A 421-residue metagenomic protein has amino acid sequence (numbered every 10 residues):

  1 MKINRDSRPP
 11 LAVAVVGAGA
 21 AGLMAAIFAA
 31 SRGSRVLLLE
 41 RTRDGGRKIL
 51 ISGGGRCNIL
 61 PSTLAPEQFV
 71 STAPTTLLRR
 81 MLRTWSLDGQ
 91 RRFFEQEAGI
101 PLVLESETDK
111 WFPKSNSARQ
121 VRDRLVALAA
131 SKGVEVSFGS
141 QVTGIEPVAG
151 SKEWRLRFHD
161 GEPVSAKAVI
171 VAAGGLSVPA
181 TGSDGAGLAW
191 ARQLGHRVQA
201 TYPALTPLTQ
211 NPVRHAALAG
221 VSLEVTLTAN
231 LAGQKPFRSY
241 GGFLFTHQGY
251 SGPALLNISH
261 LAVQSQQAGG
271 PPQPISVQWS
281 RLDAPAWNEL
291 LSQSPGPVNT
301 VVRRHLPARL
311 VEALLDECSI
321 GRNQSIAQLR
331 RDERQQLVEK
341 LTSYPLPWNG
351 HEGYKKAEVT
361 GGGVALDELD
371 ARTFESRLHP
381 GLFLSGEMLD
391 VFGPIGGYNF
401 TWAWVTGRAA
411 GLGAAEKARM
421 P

Functional and structural regions predicted by a protein language model:
P9-L11, F158-A168, R238-Y240: Core beta-strand elements of the Rossmann-like FAD/NAD(P) dinucleotide-binding domain in flavoenzyme oxidoreductases
L11-L38, A410, A414-A415: N-terminal Rossmann-like FAD-binding beta1-loop-alpha1 element of flavoenzymes
A14-V16, L39, V142, P163-P179 (+3 more regions): Short hydrophobic core segments
A30-G54: Glycine-rich FAD pyrophosphate-binding loop
R43-G45, L50-I51, I59-P66, I100-P101 (+2 more regions): An anion/pyrophosphate-binding glycine-rich loop and adjacent beta-alpha core in soluble alpha-beta enzymes
G54-E105: Glycine-rich active-site loop/strand segments that organize a redox cofactor
F138, G144, A313-F392: A glycine-rich dinucleotide-binding beta-alpha-beta segment and adjacent secondary-structure elements that constitute
T143-P163, V169: Conserved beta-strand-loop-beta-strand element in the redox core of flavoprotein oxidoreductases
